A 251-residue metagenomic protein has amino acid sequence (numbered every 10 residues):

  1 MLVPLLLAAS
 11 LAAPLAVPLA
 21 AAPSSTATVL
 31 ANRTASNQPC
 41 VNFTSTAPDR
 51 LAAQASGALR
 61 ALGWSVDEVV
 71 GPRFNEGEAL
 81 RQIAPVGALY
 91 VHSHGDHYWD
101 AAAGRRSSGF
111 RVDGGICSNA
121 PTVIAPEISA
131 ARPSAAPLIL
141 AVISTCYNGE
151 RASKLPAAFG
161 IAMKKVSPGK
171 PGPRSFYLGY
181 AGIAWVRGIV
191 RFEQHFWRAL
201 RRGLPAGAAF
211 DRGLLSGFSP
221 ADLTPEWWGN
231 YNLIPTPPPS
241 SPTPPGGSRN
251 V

Functional and structural regions predicted by a protein language model:
M1-A21: Secretory targeting and sorting signals
A22, R81-A84, P133-A136, G169-G172: Extracellular/periplasmic catalytic domains that process cell-envelope and extracellular macromolecules
A22-A103, S107-R111, G115, V142-I143: A domain-level signal for caspase-like cysteine endopeptidase catalytic cores and their zymogen-processing architecture
F43-L51, R81, N119-A120, P133 (+2 more regions): Extracytoplasmic/periplasmic, Sec-exported soluble proteins
G87, I139, S175: Conserved acidic residues
A102-A135: Gly/Ser/Thr-rich loop/hinge elements
A130-A152: Internal catalytic-core helix/loop-beta-alpha segment that presents or stabilizes conserved functional determinants
S144-V251: Active-site-proximal C-terminal subdomain of hydrolase catalytic domains
